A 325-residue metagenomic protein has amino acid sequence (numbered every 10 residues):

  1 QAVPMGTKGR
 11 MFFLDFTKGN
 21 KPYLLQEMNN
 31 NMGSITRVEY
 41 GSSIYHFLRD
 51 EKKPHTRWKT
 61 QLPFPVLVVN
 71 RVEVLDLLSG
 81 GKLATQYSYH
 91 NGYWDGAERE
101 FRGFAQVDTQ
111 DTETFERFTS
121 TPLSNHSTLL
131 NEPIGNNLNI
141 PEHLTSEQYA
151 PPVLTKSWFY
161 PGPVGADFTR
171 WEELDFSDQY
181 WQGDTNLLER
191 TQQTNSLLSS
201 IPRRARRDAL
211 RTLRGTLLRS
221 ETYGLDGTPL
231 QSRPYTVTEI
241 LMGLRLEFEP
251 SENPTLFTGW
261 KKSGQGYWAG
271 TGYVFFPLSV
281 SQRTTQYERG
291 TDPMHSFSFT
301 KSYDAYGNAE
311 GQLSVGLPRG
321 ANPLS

Functional and structural regions predicted by a protein language model:
Q1-S325: Non-catalytic interaction/targeting regions
